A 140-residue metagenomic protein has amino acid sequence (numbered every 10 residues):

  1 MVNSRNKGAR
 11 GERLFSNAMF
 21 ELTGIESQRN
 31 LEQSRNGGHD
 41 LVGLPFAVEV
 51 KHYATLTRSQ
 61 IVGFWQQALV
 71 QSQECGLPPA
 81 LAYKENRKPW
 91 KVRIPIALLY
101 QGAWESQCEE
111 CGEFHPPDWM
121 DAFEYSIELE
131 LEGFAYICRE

Functional and structural regions predicted by a protein language model:
M1-E140: Catalytic phosphate/metal-binding cores of nucleic-acid and nucleotide-processing enzymes, i.e., regions that mediate
